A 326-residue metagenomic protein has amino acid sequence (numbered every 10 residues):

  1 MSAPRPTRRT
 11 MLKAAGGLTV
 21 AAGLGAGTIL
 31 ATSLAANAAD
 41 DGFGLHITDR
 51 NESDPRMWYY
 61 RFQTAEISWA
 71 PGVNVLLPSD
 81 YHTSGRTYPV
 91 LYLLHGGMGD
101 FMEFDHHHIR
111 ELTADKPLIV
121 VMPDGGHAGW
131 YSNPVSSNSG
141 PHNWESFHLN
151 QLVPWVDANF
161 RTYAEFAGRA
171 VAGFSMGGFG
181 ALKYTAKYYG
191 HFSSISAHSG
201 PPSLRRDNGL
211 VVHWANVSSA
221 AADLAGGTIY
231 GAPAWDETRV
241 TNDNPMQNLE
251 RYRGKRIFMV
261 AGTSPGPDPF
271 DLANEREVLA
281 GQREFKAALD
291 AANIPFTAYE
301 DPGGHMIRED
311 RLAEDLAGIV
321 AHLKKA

Functional and structural regions predicted by a protein language model:
S2-A3, T10-G23, L34-A326: Non-catalytic cap/lid and distal C-terminal segments of serine-dependent acyl enzymes
G23-I29: Hydrophobic alpha-helical membrane-insertion segments, chiefly the h-region of N-terminal signal peptides
